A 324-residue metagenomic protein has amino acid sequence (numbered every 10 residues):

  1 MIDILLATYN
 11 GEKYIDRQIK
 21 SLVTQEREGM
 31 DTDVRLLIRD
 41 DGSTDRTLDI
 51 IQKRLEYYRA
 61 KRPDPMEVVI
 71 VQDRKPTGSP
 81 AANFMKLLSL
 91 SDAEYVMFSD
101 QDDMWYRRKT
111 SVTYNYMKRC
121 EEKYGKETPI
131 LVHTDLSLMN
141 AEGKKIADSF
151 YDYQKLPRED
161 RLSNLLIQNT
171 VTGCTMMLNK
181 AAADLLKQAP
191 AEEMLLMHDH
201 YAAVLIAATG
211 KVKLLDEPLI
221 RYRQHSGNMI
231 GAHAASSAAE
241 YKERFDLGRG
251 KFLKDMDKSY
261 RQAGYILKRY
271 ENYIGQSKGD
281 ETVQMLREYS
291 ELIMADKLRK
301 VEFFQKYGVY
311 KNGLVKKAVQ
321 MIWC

Functional and structural regions predicted by a protein language model:
M1-A235: Nucleotide-sugar donor-binding/catalytic module of glycosyltransferases that assemble extracellular/cell-envelope
L195, Y201, R223-C324: C-terminal subregions of glycosyltransferases and related glycan-biosynthesis enzymes
